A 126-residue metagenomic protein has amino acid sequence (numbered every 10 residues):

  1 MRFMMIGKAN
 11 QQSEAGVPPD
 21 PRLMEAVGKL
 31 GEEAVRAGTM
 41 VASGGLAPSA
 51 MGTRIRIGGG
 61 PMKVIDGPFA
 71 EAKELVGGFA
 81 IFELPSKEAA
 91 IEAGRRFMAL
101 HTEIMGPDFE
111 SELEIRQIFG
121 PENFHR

Functional and structural regions predicted by a protein language model:
M1-R126: Conserved, structured core segments of small domains
